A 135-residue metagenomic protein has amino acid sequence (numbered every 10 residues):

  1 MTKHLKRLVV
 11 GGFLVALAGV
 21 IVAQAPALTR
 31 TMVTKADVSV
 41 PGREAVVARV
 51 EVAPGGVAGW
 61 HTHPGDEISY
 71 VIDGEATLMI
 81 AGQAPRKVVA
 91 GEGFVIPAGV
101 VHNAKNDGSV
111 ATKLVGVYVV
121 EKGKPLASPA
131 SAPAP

Functional and structural regions predicted by a protein language model:
M1-G12: Bacterial N-terminal signal peptides that target proteins for export
A18-V22: N-terminal signal peptide c-region/cleavage motif recognized by signal peptidases
P26-W60: A short glycine-rich, His/Asp/Glu-containing loop-to-beta-strand
G42-V47, H63-D66, Q83, G99 (+1 more regions): Extracytoplasmic
E51-V52, H63-L78: Short, conserved beta-strand element in jelly-roll/cupin
V52-A53, A76, G82-G99: Short acidic-glycine-tyrosine-enriched beta hairpin
T77, G99-P125: Ligand-binding loop in jelly-roll beta-barrel domains
